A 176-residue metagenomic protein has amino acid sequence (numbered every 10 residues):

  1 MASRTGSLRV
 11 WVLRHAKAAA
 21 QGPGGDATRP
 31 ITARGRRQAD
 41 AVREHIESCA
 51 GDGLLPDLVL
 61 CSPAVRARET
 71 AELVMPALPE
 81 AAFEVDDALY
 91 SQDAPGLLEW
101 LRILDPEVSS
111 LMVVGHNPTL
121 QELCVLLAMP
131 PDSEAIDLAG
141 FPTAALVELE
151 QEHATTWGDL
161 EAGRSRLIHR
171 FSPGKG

Functional and structural regions predicted by a protein language model:
A2-A88, Q121, D132-S133: Active-site-proximal alpha-helix that buttresses catalytic centers in soluble enzyme cores
V10, S110-M112, L146: Residue-level preference for the first positions of well-ordered beta-strands
L89-L104: Short phosphate-binding loop-to-helix
R102-V113, G158-I168: A polyampholytic, Gly/Pro-enriched intrinsically disordered region
S109-A128: A glycine-rich beta-strand to alpha-helix segment that forms a phosphate/ribose-binding loop at ligand/cofactor sites
P131-I168: Domain-level recognition of soluble alpha/beta enzyme cores, biased toward histidine phosphatases/phosphomutases
I168-G176: Short, cationic low-complexity segments
